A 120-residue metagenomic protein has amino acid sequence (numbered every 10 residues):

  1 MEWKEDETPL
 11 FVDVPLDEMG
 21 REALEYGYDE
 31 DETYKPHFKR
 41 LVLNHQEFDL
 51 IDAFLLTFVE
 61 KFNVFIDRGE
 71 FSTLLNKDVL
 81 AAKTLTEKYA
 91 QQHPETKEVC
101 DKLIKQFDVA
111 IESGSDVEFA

Functional and structural regions predicted by a protein language model:
M1-K105, V109-A120: Acidic (Asp/Glu-rich) sequence patches and key acidic residues that form negatively charged surfaces used
